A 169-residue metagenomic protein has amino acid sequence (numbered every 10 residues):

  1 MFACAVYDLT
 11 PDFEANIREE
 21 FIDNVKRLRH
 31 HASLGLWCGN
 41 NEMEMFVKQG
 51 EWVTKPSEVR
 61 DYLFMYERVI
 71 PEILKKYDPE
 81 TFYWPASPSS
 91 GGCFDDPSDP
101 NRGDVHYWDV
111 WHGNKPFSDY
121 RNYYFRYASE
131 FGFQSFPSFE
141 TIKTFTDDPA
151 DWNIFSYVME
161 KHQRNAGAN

Functional and structural regions predicted by a protein language model:
M1, E42, E130: Acidic active-site catalytic centers that drive phospho-/nucleotidyl reactions and related ester hydrolyses
F2-V6, N101-Y120: Acidic, His- and aromatic-enriched active-site or binding-groove loops in soluble protein domains that engage sugars
V6-S98: Active-site neighborhood of glycoside hydrolase catalytic domains
N24, D104, S138: Glycine-rich, flexible loop/turn motifs
A32, D78, G103-H106, D147: Alpha-helical structural elements
W37, E72-K75, W84-S87, G91-F94 (+1 more regions): Substrate-binding clefts and catalytic carboxylate motifs of secreted carbohydrate-active enzymes
F46, W52-K55, N101, T144-D151 (+1 more regions): Generic alpha-helical propensity signal that fires on short helical segments and nearby coil/disordered stretches
